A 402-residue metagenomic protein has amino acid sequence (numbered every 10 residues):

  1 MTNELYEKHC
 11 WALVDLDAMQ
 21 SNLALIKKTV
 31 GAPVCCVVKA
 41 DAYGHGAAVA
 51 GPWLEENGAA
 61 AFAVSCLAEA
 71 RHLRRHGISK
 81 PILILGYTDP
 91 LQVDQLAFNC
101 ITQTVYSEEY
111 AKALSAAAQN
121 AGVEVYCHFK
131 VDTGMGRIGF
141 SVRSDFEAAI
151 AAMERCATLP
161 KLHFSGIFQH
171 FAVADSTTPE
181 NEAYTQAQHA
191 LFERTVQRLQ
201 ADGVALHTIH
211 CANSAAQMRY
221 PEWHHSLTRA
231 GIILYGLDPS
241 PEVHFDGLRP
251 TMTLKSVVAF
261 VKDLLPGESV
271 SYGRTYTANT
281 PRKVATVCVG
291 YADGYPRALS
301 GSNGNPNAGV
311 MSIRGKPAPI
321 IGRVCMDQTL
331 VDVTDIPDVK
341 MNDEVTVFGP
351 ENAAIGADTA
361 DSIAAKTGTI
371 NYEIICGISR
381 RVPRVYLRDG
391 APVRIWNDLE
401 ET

Functional and structural regions predicted by a protein language model:
M1-T102, A116, E124, H163 (+1 more regions): A charged N-terminal "starter" segment
L5-E7, A40-E56, K112, A116-Y126 (+3 more regions): Active-site loop/helix belt of alpha/beta enzymes
M19, L73, I167, V258 (+1 more regions): Residue-level signal for inorganic ion chemistry
C35, Y126-H128, G166, P319: Hydrophobic "anchor" residues on beta-strands that sit immediately upstream of conserved functional sites
A40-D41, L67-E69, Y87, E108-E109 (+3 more regions): Short, ordered loop/turn segments at secondary-structure junctions
A68, G86-L91, S107-A111, V131-T133 (+1 more regions): Short, acidic/turn-prone active-site loops that include or flank metal/cofactor- and phosphate-binding residues
I84, V258, I320-I321: A structural signal for short, hydrophobic beta-strand segments that form beta-sheets in beta-rich/all-beta domains
L265-T402: C-terminal accessory subdomain/extension
